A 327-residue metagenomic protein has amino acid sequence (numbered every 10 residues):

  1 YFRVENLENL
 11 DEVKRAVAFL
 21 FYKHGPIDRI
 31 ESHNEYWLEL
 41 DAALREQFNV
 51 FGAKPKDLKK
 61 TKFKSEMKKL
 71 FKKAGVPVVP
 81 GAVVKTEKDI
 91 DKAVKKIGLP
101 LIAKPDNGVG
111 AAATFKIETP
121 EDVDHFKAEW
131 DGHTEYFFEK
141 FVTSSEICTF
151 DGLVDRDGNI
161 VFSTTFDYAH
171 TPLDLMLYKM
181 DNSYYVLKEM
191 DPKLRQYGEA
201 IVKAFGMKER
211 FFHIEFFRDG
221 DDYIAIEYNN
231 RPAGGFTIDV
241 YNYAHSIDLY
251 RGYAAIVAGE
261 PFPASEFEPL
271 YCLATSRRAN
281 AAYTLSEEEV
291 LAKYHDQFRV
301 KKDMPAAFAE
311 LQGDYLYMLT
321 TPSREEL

Functional and structural regions predicted by a protein language model:
Y1-K56, K88, P322-E325: ATP-binding N-terminal substructure of ATP-dependent carboxylate-amine bond-forming enzymes
L40-A42, A112-A113, C148: Short glycine-/acidic-enriched loop or helix-start segments at secondary-structure transitions that form or flank
K60-S144, R156-N159, Y184-Q196, A200: Active-site nucleotide/adenylate-binding loops and adjacent lid/helix of ATP-dependent enzymes
I97-G98, R218-I224, L311-G313: A short, glycine/Asx- and small/polar-enriched loop/turn that sits immediately N-terminal to a beta-strand
E129-E135, F141-Y184, P192-I224, N229-I238 (+1 more regions): Phosphate-binding core of ATP-grasp and ATP-grasp-like enzymes
R231-G252: ATP-dependent carboxylate-activation loops
G252-L327: Peripheral (often C-terminal) accessory segments that flank ATP-dependent C-N-forming ligase machineries
